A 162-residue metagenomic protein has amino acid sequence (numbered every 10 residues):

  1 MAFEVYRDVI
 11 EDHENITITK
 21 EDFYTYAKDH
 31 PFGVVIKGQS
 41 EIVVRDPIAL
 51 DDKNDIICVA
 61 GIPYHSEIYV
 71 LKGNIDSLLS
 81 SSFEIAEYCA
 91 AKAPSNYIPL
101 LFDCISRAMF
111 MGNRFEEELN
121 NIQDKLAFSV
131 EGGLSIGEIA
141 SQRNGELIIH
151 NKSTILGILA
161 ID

Functional and structural regions predicted by a protein language model:
M1-G112, E116-F128, G133-D162: Small-residue-enriched flexible segments
